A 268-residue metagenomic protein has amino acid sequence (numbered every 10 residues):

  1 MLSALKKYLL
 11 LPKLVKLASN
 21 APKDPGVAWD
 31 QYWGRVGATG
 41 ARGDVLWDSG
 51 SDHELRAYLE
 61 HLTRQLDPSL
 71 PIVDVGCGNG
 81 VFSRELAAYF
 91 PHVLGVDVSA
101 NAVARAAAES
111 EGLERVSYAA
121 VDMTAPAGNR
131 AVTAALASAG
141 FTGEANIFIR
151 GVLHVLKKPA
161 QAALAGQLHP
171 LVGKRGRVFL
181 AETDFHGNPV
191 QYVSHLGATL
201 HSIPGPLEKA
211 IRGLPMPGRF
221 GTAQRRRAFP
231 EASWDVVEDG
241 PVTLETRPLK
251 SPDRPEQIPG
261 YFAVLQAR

Functional and structural regions predicted by a protein language model:
M1-A139, K158, Q167, R177-R268: Class I (Rossmann-like) S-adenosyl-L-methionine-dependent methyltransferase catalytic domain, capturing the SAM-binding
T142-P159: A short SAM/SAH-binding and catalytic strip from SAM-dependent methyltransferases
A162-K174: A short glycine-rich, Lys/Arg-flanked "PGG" loop and its adjoining helix->strand segment in the class I
